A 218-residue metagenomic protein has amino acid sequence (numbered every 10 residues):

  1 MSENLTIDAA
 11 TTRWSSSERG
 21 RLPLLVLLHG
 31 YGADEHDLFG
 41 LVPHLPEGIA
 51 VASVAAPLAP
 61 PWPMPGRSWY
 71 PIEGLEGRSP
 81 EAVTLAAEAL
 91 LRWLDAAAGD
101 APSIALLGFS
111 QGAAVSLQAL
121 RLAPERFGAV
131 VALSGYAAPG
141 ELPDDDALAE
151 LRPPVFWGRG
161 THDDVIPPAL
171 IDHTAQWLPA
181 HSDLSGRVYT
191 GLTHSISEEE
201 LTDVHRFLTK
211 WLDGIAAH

Functional and structural regions predicted by a protein language model:
E3-S103: Serine-hydrolase catalytic machinery in alpha/beta-hydrolase-like enzymes
H29-Y31, L107-F109, G160: Conserved alpha/beta-hydrolase "nucleophile elbow" surrounding the catalytic nucleophile
G40, Q118-L122: Active-site signature of alpha/beta-hydrolase-fold catalytic machinery across serine- and Asp/Cys-nucleophile hydrolases
G108-G112, S116: Gly/Ala-rich beta-loop-alpha elbow adjacent to hydrolase catalytic centers
E125-A137: A conserved short beta-strand
P139, T161-I166, H194-S195: Acidic catalytic loop of the alpha/beta-hydrolase fold
L151, W157-R159, D163: Short beta-strand/loop motif that positions the catalytic acidic residue of the alpha/beta-hydrolase fold
A169-H218: C-terminal catalytic histidine-bearing segment of alpha/beta-hydrolase fold enzymes
